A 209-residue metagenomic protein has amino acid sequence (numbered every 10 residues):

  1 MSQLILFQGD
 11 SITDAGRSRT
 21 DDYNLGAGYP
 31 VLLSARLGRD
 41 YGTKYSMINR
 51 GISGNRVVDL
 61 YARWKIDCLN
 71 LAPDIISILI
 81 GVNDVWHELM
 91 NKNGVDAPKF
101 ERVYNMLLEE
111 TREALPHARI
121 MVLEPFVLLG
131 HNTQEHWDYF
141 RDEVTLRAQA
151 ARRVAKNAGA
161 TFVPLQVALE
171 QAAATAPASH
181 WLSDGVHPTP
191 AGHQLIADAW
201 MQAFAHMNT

Functional and structural regions predicted by a protein language model:
M1-S53, R63-A72, I76: Serine-esterase "nucleophile elbow" of acetyl-processing enzymes
L32-S46, D59-T209: Alpha-helical cap/lid subdomain in secreted, periplasmic, or secretory-pathway luminal O-acyl-processing enzymes
